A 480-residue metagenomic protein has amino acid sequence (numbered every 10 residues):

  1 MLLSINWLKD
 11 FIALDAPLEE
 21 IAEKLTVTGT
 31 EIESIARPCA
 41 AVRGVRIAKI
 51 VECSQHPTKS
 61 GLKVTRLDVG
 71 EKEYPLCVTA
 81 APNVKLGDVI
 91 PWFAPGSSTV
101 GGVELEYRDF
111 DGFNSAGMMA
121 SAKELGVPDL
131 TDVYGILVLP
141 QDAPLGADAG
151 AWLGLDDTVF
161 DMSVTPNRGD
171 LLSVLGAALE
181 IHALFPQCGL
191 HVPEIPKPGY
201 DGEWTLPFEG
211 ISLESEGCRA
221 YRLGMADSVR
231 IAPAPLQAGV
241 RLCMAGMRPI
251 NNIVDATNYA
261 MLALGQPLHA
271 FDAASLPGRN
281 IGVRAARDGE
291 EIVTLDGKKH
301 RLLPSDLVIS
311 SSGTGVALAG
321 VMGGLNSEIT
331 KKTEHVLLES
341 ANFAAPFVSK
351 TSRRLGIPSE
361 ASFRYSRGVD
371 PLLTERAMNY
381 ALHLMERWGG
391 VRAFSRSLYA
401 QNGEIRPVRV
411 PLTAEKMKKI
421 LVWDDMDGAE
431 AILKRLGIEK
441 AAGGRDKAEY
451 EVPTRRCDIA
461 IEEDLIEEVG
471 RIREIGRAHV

Functional and structural regions predicted by a protein language model:
M1-G202, L337, G356, E360 (+4 more regions): Phosphate-backbone binding interfaces of nucleic-acid-interacting proteins
L2-L8, D157-T165, R219-D227, E360-G368 (+3 more regions): Short, hydrophobic beta-strand segments
L2-W7, P82-V89, P166-F185, G246-F271 (+4 more regions): Conserved phosphate/anionic-ligand binding catalytic regions in large, soluble enzymes, centered on
S4-I5, E23, Q55, K63 (+1 more regions): Glycine/proline-enriched, intrinsically flexible loops and inter-domain linkers
K49-C77, L145, G239-V240, M244 (+1 more regions): Conserved mixed alpha/beta core segments that line enzyme active sites in large multi-domain catalysts
K123-E124, L130-D132, L139-Q141, E194 (+2 more regions): Conserved catalytic alpha/beta cores of large enzymes that bind or transform nucleotide phosphates and polynucleotides
I181-L213, G389-L421: Terminal amphipathic helices with adjacent charged low-complexity linkers/tails
V410-H479: Extended, well-folded interaction surfaces typified by the phenylalanyl-tRNA synthetase beta subunit core
